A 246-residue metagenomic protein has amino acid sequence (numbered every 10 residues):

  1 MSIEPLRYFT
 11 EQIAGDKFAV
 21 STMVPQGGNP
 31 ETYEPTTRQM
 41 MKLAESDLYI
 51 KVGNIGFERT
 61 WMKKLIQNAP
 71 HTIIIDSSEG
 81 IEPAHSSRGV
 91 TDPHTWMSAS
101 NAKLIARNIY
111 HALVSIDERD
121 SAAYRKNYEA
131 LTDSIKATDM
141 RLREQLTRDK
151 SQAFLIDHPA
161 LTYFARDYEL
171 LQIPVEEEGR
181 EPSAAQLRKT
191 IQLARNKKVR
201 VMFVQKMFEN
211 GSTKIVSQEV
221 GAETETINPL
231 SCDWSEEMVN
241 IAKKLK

Functional and structural regions predicted by a protein language model:
M1-K246: Extracytoplasmic metal-acquisition and chelation regions
